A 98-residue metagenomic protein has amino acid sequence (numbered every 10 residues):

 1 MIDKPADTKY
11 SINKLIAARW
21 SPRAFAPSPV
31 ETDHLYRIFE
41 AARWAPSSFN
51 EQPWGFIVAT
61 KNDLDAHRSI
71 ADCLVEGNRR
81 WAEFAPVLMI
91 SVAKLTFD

Functional and structural regions predicted by a protein language model:
M1-D98: Acidic, surface-exposed loops and disordered segments
